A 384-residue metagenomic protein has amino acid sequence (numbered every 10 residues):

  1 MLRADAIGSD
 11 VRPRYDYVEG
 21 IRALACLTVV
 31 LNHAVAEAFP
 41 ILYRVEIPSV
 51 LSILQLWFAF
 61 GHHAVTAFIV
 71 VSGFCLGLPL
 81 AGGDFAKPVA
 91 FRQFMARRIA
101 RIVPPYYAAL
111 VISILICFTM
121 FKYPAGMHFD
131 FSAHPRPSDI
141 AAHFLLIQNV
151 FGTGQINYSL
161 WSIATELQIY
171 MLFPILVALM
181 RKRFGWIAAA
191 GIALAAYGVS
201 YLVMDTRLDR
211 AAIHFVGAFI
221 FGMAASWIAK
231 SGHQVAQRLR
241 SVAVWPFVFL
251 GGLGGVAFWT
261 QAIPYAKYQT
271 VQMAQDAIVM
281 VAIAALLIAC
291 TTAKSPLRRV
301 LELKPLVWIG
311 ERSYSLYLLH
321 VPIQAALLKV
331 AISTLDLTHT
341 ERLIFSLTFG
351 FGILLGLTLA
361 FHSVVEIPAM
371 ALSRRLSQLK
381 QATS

Functional and structural regions predicted by a protein language model:
M1-Y17: Short, Lys/Arg-rich, polar N-terminal cytosolic tail immediately upstream of the first transmembrane signal-anchor
P13-D16, I53-V65, A133, F151-T165 (+3 more regions): Interfacial loop-to-helix transition and helix-capping segments at the boundaries of transmembrane helices
D16-G82, V103-Y106, A141, F219 (+3 more regions): Functionally critical transmembrane alpha-helices in membrane proteins and complexes, commonly lining
L27-A34, L115, I192-M204, F249-Q261 (+1 more regions): Aromatic-anchored segments of alpha-helical transmembrane domains
P48-W57, R92, A96, I102-T165 (+2 more regions): Membrane-interface helix-loop-helix regions
H62, F118-T119, F219, A224 (+1 more regions): Alpha-helical transmembrane segments of multi-pass integral membrane proteins
H62-V65, L80-K122, M127, A133-A142 (+6 more regions): Transmembrane alpha-helical segments and their boundary/interface "anchor" motifs in multi-pass integral membrane
L167-A195, W227-W245, W308: Solvent-exposed interhelical
